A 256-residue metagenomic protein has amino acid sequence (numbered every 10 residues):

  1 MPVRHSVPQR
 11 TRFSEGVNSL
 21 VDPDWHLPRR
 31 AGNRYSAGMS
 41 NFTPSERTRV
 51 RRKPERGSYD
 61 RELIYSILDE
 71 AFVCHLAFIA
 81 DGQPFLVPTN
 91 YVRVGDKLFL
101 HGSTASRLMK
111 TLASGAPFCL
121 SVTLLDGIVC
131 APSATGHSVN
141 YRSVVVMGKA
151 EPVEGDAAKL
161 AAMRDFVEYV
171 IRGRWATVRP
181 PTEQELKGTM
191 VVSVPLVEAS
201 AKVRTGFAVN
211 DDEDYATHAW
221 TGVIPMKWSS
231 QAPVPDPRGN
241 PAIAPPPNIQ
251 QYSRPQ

Functional and structural regions predicted by a protein language model:
M1, H5-R10, S14, N18-L20 (+1 more regions): Short terminal hydrophobic/aromatic SLiMs and anchors at protein ends
H26-R29, Y35: Short, positively charged and aromatic/hydrophobic N-terminal segments
Y35-T48, E154-Q256: C-terminal edge-of-domain segments
F42-F99, K110: An N-terminal domain-cap segment
F72, V87, V94-D96, S114-F118 (+3 more regions): A generic structural signal for short beta-strands and their flanking turns/coil linkers
K97-F99, C119, K202: General beta-strand recognition
T104-D165: Short, structured beta-strand-loop surface elements
